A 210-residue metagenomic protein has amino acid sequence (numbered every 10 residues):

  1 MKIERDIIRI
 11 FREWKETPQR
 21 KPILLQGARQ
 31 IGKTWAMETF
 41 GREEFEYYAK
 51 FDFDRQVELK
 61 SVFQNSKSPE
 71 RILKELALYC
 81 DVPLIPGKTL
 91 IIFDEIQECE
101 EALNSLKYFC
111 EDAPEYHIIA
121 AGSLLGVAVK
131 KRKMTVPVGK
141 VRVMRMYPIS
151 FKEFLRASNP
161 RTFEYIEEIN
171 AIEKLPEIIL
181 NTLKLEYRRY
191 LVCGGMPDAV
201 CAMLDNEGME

Functional and structural regions predicted by a protein language model:
M1-E210: Phosphate-binding site recognition
